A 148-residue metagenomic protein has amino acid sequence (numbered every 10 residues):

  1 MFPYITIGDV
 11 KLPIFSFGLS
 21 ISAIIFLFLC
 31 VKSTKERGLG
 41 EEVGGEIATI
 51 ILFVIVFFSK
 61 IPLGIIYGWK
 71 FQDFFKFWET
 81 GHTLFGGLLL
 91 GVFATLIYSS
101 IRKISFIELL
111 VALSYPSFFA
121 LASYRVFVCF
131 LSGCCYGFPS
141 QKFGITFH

Functional and structural regions predicted by a protein language model:
M1-H148: A feature for loop-to-transmembrane-helix boundaries and adjacent hydrophobic helices in multi-pass integral membrane
